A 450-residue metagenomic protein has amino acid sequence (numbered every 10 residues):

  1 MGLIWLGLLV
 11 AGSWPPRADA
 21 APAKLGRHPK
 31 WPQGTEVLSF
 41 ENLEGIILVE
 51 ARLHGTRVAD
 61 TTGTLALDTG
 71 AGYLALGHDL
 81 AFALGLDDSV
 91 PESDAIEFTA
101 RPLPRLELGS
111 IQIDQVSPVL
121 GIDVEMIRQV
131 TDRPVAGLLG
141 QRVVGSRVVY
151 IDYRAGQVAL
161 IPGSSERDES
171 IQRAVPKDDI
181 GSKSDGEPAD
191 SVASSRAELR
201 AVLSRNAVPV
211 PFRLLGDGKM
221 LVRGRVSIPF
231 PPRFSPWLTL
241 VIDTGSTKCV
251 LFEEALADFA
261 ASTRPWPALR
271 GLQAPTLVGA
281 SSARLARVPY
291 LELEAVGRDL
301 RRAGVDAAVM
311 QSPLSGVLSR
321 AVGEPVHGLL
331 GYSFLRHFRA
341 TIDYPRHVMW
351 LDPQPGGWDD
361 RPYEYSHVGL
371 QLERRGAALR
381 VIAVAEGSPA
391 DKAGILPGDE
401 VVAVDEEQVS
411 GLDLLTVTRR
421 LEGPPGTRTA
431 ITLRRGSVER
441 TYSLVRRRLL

Functional and structural regions predicted by a protein language model:
M1-S13: Bacterial N-terminal signal peptides
W14-L450: Pepsin/retropepsin-fold aspartyl endopeptidases
